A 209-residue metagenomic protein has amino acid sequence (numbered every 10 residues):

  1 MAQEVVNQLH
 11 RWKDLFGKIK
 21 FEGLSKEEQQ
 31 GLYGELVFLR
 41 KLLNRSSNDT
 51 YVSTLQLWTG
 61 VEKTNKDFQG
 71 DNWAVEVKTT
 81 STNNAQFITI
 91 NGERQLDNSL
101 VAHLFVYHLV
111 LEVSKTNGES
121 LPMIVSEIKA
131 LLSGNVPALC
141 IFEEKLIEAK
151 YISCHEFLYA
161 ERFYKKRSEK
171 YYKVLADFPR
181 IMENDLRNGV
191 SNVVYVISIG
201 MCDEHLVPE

Functional and structural regions predicted by a protein language model:
M1-K63, T80-E209: Nucleic-acid endonuclease domains
L42, F68-S81: Conserved catalytic cores of phosphodiester-cleaving nucleases, focusing on short active-site segments
